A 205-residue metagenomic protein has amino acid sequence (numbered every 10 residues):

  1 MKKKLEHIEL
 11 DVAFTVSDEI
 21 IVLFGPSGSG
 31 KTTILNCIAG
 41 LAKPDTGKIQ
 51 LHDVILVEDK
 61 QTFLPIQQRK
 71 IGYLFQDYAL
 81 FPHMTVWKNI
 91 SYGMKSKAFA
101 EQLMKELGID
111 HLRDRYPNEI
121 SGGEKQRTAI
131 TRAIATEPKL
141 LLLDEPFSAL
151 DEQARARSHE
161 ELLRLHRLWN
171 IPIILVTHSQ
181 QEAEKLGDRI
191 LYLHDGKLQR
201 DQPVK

Functional and structural regions predicted by a protein language model:
V54-E58, K97-R113, L163-R164: Conserved ABC ATPase "signature" region
L56-Y73: ABC ATPase NBD coupling module
Y116-I120, E124-Q126: Conserved ABC ATPase signature
A135-K139: A short, proline-enriched helix->beta-strand linker immediately N-terminal to the Walker B motif in ABC-type P-loop
L141-E145: Catalytic Walker B motif of ABC-type/P-loop ATPase nucleotide-binding domains
A156-W169: Helical segment within the ABC ATPase nucleotide-binding domain
N170-V176: Conserved H-loop
